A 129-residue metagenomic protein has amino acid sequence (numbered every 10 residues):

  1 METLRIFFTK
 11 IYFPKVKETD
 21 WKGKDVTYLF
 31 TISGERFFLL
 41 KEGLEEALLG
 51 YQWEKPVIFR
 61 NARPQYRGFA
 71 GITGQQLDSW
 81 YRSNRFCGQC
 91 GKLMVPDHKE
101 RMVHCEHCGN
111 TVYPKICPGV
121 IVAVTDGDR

Functional and structural regions predicted by a protein language model:
M1-Q65: N-terminal alpha-helical interaction blocks
F30, V95-D97: Short beta-strand
G68-T73, E106-C108: Short acidic (Asp/Glu) patches
G71-R85: Cys/His-rich Zn2+-binding cysteine-cluster or related metal-binding knuckle/ribbon modules and their
Y81-N84, G91, M102: Residues immediately within or flanking Cys/His clusters that coordinate Zn2+ in small zinc-binding modules
G88-Q89, H107: Short, cysteine/histidine-rich loop/knuckle motifs that typically chelate Zn2+
K92-V95, Y113: Short functional micro-motifs and their immediate structural scaffolds
K99, V103-R129: N-terminal strand-loop-strand
